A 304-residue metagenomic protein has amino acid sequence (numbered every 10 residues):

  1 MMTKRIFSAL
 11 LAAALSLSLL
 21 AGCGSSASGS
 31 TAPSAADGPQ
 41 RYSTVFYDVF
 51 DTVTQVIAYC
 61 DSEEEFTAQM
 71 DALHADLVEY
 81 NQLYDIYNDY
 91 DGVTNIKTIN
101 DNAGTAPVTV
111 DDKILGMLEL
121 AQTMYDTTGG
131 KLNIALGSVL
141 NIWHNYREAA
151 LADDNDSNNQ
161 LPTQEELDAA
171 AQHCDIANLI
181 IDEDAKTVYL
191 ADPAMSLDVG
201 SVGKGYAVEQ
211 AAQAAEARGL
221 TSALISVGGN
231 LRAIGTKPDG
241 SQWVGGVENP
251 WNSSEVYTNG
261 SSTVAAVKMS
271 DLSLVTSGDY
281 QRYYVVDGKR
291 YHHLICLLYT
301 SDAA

Functional and structural regions predicted by a protein language model:
M2-A9, A14-D302: Mature catalytic core of soluble alpha/beta enzymes
